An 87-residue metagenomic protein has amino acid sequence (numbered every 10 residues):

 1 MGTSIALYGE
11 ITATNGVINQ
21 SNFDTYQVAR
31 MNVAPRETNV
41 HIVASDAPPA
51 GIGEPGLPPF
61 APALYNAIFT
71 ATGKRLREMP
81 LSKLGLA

Functional and structural regions predicted by a protein language model:
M1-A87: Cofactor-binding beta-sheet edge motifs in enzyme active sites
